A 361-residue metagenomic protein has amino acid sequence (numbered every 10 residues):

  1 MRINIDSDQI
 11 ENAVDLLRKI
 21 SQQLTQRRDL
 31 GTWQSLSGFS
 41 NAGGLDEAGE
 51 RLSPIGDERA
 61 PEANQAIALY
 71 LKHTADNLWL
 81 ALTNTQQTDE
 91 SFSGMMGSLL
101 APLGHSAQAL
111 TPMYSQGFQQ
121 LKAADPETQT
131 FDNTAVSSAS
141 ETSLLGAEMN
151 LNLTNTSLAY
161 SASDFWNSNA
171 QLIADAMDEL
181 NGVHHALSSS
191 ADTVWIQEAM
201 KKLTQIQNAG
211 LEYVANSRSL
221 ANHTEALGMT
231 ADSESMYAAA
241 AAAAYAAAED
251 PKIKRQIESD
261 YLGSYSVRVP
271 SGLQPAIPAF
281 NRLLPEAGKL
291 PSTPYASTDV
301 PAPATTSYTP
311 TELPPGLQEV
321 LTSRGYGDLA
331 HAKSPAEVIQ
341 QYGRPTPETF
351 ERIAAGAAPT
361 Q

Functional and structural regions predicted by a protein language model:
M1-Q361: Intrinsically disordered, low-complexity Pro/Gly/Thr/Ser/Ala-rich repeat tracts
